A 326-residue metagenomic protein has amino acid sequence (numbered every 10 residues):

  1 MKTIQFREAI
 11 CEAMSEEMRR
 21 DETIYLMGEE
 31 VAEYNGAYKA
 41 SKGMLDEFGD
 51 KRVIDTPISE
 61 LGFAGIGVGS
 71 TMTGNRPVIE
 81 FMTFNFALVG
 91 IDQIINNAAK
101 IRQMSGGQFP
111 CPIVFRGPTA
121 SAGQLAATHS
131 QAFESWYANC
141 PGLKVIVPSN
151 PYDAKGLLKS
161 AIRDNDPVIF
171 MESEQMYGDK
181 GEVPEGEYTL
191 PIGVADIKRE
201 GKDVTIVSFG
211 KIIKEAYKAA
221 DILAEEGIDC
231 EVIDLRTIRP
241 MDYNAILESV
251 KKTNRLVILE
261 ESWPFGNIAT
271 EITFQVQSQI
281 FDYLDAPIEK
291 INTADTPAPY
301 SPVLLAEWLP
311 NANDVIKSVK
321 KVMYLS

Functional and structural regions predicted by a protein language model:
M1-P167, M171, A306-E307: Thiamine diphosphate
V31, Y38-E47, F109-V114, A122-Q124 (+1 more regions): Thiamine diphosphate
